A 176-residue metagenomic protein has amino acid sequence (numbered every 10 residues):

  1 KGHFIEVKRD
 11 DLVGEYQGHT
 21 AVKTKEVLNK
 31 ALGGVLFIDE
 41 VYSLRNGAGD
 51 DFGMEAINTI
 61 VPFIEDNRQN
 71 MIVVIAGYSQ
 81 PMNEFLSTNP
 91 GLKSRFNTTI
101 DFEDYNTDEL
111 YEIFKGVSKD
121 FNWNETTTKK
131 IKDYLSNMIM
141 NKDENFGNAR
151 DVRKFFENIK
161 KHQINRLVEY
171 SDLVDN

Functional and structural regions predicted by a protein language model:
G2-A31: Short glycine-rich substrate-engagement loop in P-loop NTPases that contacts/grips substrate
R9-T20, S43-M54, T99-D101: Flexible beta-alpha connector loops of hexameric P-loop NTPases
K30-G33, D66-N70, F146: Short loop/turn elements that form and flank the Walker-type P-loop nucleotide-binding site in RecA-like NTPase cores
Y42-K93: Conserved catalytic/switch belt of AAA+ P-loop NTPases
P81-S87, F102-N145, I164-S171: Conserved C-terminal "switch" segment of AAA+ ATPases
G147-E169: C-terminal helical "lid" of AAA+/P-loop NTPase domains
